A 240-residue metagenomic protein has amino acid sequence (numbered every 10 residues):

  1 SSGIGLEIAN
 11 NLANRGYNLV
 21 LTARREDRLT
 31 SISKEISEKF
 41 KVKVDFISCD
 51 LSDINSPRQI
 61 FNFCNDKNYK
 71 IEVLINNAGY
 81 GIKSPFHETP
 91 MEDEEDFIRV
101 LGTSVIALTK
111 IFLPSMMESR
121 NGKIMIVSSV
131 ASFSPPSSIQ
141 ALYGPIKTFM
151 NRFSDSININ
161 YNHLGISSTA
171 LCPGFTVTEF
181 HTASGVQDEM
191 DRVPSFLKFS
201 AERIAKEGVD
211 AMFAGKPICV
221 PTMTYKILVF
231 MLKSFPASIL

Functional and structural regions predicted by a protein language model:
S1-L19: Canonical Rossmann dinucleotide-binding motif of NAD(H)/NADP(H)-dependent dehydrogenases/reductases, specifically
R15-S31: Conserved glycine-rich Rossmann-like NAD(P)H-binding loop of the short-chain dehydrogenase/reductase
N77-I82: Conserved NAD(P)H cofactor-binding loop of Rossmann-fold oxidoreductase domains
P85-H87, D93-I98: Substrate-binding pocket helix/loop in short-chain dehydrogenase/reductase
T109, I146: Active-site helix of classical SDR
S129: Residue(s) in the substrate-gating loop at a strand-loop-helix junction that position the organic substrate next
A170, D191-L228: C-terminal helical subdomain
